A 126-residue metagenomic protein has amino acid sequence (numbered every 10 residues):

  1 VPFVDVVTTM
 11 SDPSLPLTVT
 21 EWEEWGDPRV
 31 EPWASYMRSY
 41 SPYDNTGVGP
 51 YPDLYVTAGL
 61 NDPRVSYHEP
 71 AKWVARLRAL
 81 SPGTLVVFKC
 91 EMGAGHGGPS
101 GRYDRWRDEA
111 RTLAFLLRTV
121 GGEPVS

Functional and structural regions predicted by a protein language model:
V1-S126: Active-site-proximal cap/loop segments of hydrolase catalytic domains
